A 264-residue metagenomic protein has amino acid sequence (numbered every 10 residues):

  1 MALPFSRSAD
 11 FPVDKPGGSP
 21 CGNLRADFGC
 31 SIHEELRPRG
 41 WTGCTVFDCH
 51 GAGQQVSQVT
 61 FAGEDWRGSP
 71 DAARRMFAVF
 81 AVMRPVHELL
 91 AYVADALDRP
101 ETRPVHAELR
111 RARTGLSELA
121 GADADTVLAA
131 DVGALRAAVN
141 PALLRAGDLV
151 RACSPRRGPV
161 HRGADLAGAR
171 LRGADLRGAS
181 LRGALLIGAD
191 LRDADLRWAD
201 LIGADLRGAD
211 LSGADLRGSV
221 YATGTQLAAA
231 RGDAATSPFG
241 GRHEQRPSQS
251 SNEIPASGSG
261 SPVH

Functional and structural regions predicted by a protein language model:
M1-A107, A112-A130, L135-A138, A142-A152: Hydrophobic scaffolds flanking metal-cofactor catalytic centers in soluble metalloenzymes
L144, A152-H264: Tandem repeat scaffolds
